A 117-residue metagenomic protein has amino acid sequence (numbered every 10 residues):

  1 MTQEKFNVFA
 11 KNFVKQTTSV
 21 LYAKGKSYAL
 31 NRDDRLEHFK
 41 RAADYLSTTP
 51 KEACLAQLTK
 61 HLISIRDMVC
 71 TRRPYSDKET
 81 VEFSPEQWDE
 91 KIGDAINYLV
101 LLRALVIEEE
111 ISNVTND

Functional and structural regions predicted by a protein language model:
M1-D117: Intrinsically disordered, low-complexity regulatory regions that flank transcription factor DNA-binding cores
